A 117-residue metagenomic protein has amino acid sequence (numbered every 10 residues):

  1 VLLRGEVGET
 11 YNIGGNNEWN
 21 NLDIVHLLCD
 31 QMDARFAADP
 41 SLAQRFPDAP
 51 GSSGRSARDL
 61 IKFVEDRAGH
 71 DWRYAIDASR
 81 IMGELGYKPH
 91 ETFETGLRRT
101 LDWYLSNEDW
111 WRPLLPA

Functional and structural regions predicted by a protein language model:
V1-A117: C-terminal substrate-binding subdomain of Rossmann-fold SDR/epimerase-dehydratase oxidoreductases
